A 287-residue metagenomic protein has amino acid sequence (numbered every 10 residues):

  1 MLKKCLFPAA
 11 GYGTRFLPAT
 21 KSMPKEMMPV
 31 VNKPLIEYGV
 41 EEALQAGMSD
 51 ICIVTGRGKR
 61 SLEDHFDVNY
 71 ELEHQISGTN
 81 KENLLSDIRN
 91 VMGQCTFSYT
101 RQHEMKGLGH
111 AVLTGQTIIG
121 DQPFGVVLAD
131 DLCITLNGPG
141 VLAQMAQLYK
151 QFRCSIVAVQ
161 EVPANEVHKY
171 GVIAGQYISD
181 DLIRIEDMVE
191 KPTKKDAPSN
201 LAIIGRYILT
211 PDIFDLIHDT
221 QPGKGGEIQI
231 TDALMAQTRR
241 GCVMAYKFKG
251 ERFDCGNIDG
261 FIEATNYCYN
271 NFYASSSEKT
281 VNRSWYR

Functional and structural regions predicted by a protein language model:
L2-K81, G138-G140: N-terminal glycine-rich phosphate-binding loop and ensuing alpha1 helix
K4, S49-I51, P123, C154-S155 (+2 more regions): Residues at the starts of beta-strands that form the adenosine-phosphate
L35-Y38, H110-T114, A233: Well-ordered alpha-helical segments embedded in enzymatic catalytic cores
K59-S61, L132-I134, R252-D254: Short, active-site-adjacent cap segments at secondary-structure transitions
D64, L72-Q75, E82-V172, L209 (+1 more regions): Conserved beta-loop-beta/alpha segment of the NTase-like Rossmann-fold superfamily that binds/positions NTPs
G125, G138-L142, A146-K150, Y177-D254 (+1 more regions): Catalytic-core segments of class I nucleotidyltransferases/pyrophosphorylases that form NMP-activated intermediates
